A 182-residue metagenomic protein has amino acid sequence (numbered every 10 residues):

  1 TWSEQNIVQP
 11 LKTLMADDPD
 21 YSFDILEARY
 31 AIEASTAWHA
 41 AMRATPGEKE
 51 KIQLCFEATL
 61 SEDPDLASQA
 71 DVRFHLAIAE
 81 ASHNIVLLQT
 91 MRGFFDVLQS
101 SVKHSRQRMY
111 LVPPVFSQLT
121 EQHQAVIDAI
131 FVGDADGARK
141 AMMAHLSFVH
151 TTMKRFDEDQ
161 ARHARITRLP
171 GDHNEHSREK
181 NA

Functional and structural regions predicted by a protein language model:
T1-I32, W38, M42, H163 (+1 more regions): Short linear motifs at protein or domain termini
L14-P19, T59-L60, S105-V112: A short, mixed-charge helix-start or loop-turn motif at secondary-structure junctions
I25-S105, Q122-A125, G137-T152, F156-D159: Conserved amphipathic alpha-helical segments that form helical-bundle/coiled-coil interaction surfaces
Q107-P113, A135-R139, Q160-A164: Hydrophobic/aromatic-rich alpha-helical bundle segments in the mid-to-C-terminal region
E158-D172: Short, highly charged C-terminal tails/helix-capping segments
